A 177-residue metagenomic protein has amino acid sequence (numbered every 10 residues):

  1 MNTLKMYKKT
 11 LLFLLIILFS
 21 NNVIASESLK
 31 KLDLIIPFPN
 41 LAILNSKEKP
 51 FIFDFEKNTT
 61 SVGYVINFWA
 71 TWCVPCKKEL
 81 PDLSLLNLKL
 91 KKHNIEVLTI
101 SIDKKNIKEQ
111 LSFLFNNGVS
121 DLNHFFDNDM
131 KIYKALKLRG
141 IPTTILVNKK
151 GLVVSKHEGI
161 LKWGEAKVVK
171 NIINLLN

Functional and structural regions predicted by a protein language model:
N2-L11: Bacterial N-terminal signal peptides that target proteins for export
L11-N21: Bacterial N-terminal signal peptides
N21-L44: N-proximal helix/coil linker or "cap" segments that precede and/or mark the start of modular domains
N40-Y64: A short beta-strand-turn-helix
V62-Y64, F68-W72, G140: Short pre-active-site segment immediately N-terminal to redox-active cysteine/selenocysteine motifs in thiol-based
I66, L98-I100, I145: Conserved hydrophobic packing residues within short motifs/helices of P-loop NTPase cores of ABC-family ATPases
K78-N117, N128-K134: Structural microenvironment flanking redox-active thiols in thiol-disulfide oxidoreductases
N116-S120, D127-N171: Thiol/disulfide oxidoreductase modules built on the thioredoxin-like
